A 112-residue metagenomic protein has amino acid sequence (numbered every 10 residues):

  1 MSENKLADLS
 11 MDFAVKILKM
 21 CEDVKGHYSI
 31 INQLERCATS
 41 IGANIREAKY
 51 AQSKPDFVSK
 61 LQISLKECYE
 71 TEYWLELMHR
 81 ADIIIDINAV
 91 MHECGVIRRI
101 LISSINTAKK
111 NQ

Functional and structural regions predicted by a protein language model:
M1-Q112: Amphipathic alpha-helical assembly/interaction segments
